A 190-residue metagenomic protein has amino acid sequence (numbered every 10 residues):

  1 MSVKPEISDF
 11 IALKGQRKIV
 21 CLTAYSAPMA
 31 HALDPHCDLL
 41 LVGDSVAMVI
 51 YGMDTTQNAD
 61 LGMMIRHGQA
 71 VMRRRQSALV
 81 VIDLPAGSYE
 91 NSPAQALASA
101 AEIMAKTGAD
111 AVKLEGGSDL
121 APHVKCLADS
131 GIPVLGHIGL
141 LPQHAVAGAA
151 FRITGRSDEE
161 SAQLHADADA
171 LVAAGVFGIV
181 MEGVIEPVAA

Functional and structural regions predicted by a protein language model:
S2-A190: Alpha/beta enzyme core
